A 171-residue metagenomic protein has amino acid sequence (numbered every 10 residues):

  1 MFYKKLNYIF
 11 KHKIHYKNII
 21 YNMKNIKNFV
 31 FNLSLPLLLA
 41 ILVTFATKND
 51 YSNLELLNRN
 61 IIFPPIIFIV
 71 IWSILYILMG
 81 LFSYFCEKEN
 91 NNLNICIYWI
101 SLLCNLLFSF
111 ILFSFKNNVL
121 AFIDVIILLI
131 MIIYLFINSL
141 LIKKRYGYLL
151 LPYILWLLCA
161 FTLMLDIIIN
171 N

Functional and structural regions predicted by a protein language model:
N22-S34: N-terminal membrane topogenic signal
L37-Y51: Alpha-helical transmembrane segments of multi-pass membrane proteins
N49-I61: Membrane-interface helix termini and inter-helical loops of multi-pass transporters
F63-I77, K116-L128: Membrane-interface loop-to-helix entry segments
W72-S83, S101-C104: Core segments of transmembrane alpha-helices that mediate helix-helix packing or line hydrophobic substrate/ligand
N90-Y98: Membrane-interfacial loop-to-transmembrane alpha-helix junctions, especially the N-terminal start
F110-L120, I168-N171: Membrane-interface helix caps and helix-loop-helix hairpins in membrane proteins
K144-N171: Terminal transmembrane helical module of multi-pass membrane proteins
